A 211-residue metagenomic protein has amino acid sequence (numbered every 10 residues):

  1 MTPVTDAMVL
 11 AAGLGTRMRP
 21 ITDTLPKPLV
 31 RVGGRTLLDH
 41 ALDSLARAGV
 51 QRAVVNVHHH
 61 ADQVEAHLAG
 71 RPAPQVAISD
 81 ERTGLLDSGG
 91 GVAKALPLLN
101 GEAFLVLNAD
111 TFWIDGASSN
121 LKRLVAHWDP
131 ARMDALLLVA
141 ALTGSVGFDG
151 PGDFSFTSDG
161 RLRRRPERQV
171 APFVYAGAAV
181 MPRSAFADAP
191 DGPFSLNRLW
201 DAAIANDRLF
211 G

Functional and structural regions predicted by a protein language model:
M1-V9, R17, R31, R35-N108 (+4 more regions): Conserved N-terminal catalytic core of the sugar/cofactor nucleotidyltransferase
P20-D23: Conserved catalytic-core motifs of eukaryotic protein kinase domains, centered on the activation segment
L29, I78-S79, A135, G211: Generic preference for hydrophobic
H59, A135-D153: Short beta-strand-to-loop element that shapes/binds the nucleotide-sugar donor at the catalytic cleft/hinge
G70-A73, L124, G152-T157: Short, hinge-like loop/turn segments at secondary-structure boundaries
A103-L105, F112-P130, L142-V146, S158-G211: Catalytic-core segments of class I nucleotidyltransferases/pyrophosphorylases that form NMP-activated intermediates
